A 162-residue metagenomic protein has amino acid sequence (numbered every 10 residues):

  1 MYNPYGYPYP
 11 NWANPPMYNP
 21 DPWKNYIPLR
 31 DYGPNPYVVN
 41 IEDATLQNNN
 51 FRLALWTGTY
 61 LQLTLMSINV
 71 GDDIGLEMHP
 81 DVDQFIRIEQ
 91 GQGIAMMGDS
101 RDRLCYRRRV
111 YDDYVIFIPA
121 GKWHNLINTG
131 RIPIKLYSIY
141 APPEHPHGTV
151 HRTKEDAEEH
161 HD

Functional and structural regions predicted by a protein language model:
M1-Y60, R108, R152-D162: A short, N-terminal "cap"/entry segment at the start of jelly-roll beta-barrel domains of the cupin/DSBH fold
N48-N49, T64-D81: Conserved short histidine dyad/triad with adjacent acidic residue
L61, V70, D81, K122-W123 (+1 more regions): A generic "binding-loop/recognition-motif" signal
L63-S67, F85, R107, V115-F117 (+1 more regions): Conserved hydrophobic/aromatic beta-strand scaffold that supports enzyme active sites
I74-L76, A95-M96, I118, H124-L136: Short beta-strand His + acidic residue motifs that chelate non-heme Fe in jelly-roll/DSBH and cupin folds
D81-S100: Glycine- and acidic-residue-biased ligand/ion/polar-headgroup-sensing regions
S100-A120: Short acidic-glycine-tyrosine-enriched beta hairpin
I127-D162: Double-stranded beta-helix
